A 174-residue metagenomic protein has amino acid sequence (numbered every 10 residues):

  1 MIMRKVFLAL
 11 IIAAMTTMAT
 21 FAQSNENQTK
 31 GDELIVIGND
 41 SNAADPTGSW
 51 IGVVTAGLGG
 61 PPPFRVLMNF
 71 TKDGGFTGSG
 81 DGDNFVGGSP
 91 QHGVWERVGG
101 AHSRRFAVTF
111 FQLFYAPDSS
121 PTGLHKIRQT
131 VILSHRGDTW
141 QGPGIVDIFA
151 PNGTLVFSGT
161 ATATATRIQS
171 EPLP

Functional and structural regions predicted by a protein language model:
I2-G60, R65, F85, F157-P174: Amphipathic/hydrophobic helical signal segments and adjacent flexible N-terminal regions that mediate secretion
E26-I37, R105-P174: Beta-sheet ligand-binding and adhesion/scaffold domains
A44-V53, H92-V94, G100, F110-L113 (+1 more regions): Histidine-/acidic-rich catalytic cores in large beta-rich domains
P46, V66, K72, Q91 (+2 more regions): Residues that flank catalytic or metal-binding motifs in active/ligand-binding sites
T47-I51, D73-V86, L113-S119: Short, charged, low-hydrophobicity "junction" segments
V53-G57, V98, D147-F149: A generic structural motif
G57, V86-V94, G123-I132: Generic detector of contiguous secondary-structure segments
G60-F106, T139: N-terminal glycine/threonine-rich, aromatic-flanked beta-hairpin/loop signature
